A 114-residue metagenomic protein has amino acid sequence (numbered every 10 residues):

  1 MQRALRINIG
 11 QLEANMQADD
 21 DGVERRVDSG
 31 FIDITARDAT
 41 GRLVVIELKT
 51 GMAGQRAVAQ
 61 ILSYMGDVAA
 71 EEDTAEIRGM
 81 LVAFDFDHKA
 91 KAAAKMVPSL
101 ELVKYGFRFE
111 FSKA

Functional and structural regions predicted by a protein language model:
M1-A114: Charged, terminal alpha-helix-loop-beta segments that serve as non-catalytic nucleic-acid engagement and/or assembly
